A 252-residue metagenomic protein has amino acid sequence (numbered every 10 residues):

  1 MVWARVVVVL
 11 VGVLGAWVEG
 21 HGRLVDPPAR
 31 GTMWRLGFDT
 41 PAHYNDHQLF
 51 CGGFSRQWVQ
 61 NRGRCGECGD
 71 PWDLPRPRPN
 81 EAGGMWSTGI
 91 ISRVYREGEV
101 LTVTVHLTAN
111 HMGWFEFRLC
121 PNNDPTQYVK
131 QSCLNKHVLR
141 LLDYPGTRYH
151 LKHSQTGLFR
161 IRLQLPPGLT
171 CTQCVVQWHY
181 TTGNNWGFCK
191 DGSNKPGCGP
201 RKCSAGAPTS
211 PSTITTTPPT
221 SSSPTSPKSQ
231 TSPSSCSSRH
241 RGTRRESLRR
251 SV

Functional and structural regions predicted by a protein language model:
V2-W3, L10-D26, R250: N-terminal signal peptide
A4, G22, A29, W34 (+2 more regions): Short, intrinsically disordered low-complexity segments
A4-V7, G12, Y44-N45, I90: A residue-level detector for conformationally permissive "hinge/kink" positions
V8, D26, C51, T231-P233 (+1 more regions): Intrinsically disordered, low-complexity segments enriched in glycine/proline and serine/threonine
V13-G15, C203, P219-T225: Generic secretory/membrane-interface signal
W17-T217: Structured recognition/catalytic domains enriched at protein termini, typified by the LPMO catalytic fold at the mature
T216-V252: Extracellular mucin-like PTS segments
